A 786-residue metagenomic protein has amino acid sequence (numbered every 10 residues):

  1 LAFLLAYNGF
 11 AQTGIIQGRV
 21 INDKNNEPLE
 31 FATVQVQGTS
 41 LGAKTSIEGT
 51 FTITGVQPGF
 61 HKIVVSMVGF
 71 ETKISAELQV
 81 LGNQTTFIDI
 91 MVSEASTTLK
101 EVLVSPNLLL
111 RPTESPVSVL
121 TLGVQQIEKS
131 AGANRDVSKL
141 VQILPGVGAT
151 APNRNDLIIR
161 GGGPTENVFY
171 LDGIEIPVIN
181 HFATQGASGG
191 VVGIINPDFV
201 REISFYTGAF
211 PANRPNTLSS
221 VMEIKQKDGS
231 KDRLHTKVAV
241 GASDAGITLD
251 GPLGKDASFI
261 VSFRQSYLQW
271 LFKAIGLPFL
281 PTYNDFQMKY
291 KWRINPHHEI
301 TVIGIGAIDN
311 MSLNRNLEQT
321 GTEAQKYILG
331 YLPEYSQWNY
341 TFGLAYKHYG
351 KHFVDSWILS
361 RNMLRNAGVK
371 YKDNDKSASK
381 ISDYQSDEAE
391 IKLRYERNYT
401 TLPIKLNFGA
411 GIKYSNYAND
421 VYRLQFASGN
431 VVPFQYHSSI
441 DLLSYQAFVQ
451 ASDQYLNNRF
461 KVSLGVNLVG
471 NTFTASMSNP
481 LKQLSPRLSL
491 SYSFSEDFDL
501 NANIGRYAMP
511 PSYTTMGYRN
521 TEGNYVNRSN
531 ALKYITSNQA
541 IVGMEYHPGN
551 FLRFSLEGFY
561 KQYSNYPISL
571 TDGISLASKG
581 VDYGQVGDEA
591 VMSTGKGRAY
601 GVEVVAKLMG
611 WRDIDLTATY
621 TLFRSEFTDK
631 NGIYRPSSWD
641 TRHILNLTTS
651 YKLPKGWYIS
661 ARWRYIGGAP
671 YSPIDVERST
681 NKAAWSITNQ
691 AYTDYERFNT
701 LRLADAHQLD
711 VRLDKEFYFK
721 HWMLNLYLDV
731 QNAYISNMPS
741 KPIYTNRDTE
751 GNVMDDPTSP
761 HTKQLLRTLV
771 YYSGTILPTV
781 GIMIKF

Functional and structural regions predicted by a protein language model:
F10-L103: Periplasm-facing N-terminal accessory domains of Gram-negative outer-membrane beta-barrel systems
E71, L78-G82, F87, E101 (+2 more regions): Periplasmic N-terminal accessory/gating domains of Gram-negative outer-membrane beta-barrel systems
V168, E202-N213, S219-K227, L234-P278 (+2 more regions): Predominantly transmembrane beta-strands of Gram-negative outer membrane beta-barrel pores used for transport
K291-D309, L332-M477, S493-E496, P548 (+3 more regions): Face-selective signature of the C-terminal outer-membrane beta-barrel domain
N316-T322, R365, A418-Q425, E496-Q539 (+3 more regions): Surface-exposed extracellular loop regions of Gram-negative outer-membrane beta-barrel proteins, predominantly
S386, E390-E396, Q435-F448, S529 (+4 more regions): Outer membrane beta-barrel strand-and-loop segments of large Gram-negative receptors, especially TonB-dependent
Q454-L456, Y560-Q562, Y583-P670: Gram-negative outer-membrane beta-barrel transporters
S564, R664-T688, A704-Q708, K715-F786: C-terminal beta-signal and adjacent terminal beta-strands/loops of Gram-negative outer-membrane beta-barrel proteins
